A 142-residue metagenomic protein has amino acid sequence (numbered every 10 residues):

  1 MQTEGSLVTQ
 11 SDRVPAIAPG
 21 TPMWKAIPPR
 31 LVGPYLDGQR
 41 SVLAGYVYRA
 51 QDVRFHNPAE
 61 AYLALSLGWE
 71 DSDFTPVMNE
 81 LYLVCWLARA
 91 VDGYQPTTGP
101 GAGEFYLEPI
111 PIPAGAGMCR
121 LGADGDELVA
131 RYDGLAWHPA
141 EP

Functional and structural regions predicted by a protein language model:
M1-Q10, G38-G45, D52-P142: Conserved NAD+-utilizing ADP-ribose enzyme module
M1-V32: N-terminal domain-onset segments
G20, P28-P29, R49, L87-R89: Helix N-cap / beta->alpha transition motif
